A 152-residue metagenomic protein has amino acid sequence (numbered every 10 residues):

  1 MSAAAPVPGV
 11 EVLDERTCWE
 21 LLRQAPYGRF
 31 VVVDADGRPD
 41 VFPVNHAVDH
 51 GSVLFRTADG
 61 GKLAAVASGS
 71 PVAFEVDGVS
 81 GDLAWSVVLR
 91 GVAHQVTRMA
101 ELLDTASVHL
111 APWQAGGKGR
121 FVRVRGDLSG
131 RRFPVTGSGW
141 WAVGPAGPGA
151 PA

Functional and structural regions predicted by a protein language model:
M1-R23, V143, G149-A152: Extreme N-terminal tail/first-helix region
L13-R16, R56-T57, G61: Charged, amphipathic alpha-helical segments
R16, L22, T97, G119 (+1 more regions): Extracytoplasmic/cell-surface-exposed regions of Actinobacterial cell-envelope-associated and secreted proteins
R23-P26, V41, G117-G119, G126: Short gly/pro-enriched beta-turn/loop segments at secondary-structure junctions
A25-A58, F74: Short beta-strand segments
D49-G51, K62-A65, W140-A142: A short local loop/turn or secondary-structure capping micro-motif enriched for an aromatic residue
D59-L128: Short, structured beta-strand-loop surface elements
V122-A152: Charged phosphate-binding loop/patch that engages nucleotide di/tri-phosphates or the phosphate backbone of nucleic
